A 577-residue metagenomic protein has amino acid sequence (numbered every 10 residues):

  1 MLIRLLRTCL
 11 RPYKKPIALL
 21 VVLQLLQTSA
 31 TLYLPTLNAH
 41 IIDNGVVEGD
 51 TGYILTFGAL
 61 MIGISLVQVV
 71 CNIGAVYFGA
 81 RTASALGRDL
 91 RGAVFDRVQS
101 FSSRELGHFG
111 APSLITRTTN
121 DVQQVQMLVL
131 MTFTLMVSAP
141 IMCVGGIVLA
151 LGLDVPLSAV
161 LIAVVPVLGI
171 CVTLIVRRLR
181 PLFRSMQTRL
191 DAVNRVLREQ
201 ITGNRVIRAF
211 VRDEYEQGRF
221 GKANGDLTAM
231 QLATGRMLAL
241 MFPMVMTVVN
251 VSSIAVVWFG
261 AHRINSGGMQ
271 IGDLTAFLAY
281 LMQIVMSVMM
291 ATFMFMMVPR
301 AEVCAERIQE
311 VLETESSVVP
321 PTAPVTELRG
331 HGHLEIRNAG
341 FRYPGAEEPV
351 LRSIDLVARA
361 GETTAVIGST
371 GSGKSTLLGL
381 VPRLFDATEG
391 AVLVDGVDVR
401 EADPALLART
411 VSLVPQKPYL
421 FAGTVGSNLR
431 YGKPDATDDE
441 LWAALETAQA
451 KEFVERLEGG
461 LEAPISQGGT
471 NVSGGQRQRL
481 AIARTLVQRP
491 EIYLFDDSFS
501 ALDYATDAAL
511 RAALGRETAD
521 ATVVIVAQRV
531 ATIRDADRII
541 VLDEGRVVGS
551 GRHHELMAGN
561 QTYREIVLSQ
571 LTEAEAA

Functional and structural regions predicted by a protein language model:
M1-L34, V46-M61, A75-G79, A83 (+12 more regions): Membrane-integrated ABC transporters
L2, V22-L23, A30-D43, V47 (+11 more regions): Juxtamembrane helix-loop junctions of ABC transporter transmembrane domains
P12, P16-S29, M131-M186, W258-M269: Transmembrane helices of ABC transporter permease
P12-K15, S100-L106, N120-V129, F133 (+10 more regions): An intracellular "coupling" helix at the cytosolic face of ABC transporter transmembrane type-1 domains
D50-Y53, L149-A163, V172, A233-R307 (+1 more regions): Helix-loop-helix
S316-R329: Pre-NBD coupling/linker segments of ABC/ABC-like ATPases
E327-A577: ABC-type nucleotide-binding domain
